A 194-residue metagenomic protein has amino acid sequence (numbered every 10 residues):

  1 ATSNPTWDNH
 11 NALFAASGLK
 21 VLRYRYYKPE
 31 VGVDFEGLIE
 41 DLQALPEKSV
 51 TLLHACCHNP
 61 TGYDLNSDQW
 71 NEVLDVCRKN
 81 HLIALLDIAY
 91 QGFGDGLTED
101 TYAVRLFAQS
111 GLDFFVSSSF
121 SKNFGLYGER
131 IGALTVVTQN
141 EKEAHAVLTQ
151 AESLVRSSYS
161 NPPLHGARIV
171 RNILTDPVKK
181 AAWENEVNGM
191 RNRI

Functional and structural regions predicted by a protein language model:
A1-T6: Conserved PLP-anchoring active-site segment centered on the Schiff-base-forming lysine
D8, E30-F93: Active-site phosphate-binding strand-loop segment of PLP-dependent enzymes
S17, K79-N80, S110: Helix C-cap/helix->beta junction micro-motif
K20-Y26: Short hydrophobic/aromatic-enriched beta-strand-loop microsegments
W70, G92-T101, S153-S160: Alpha-helical subdomain
Q109-S119, N123-V187, R191: Conserved core segment of the aminotransferase class I/II
